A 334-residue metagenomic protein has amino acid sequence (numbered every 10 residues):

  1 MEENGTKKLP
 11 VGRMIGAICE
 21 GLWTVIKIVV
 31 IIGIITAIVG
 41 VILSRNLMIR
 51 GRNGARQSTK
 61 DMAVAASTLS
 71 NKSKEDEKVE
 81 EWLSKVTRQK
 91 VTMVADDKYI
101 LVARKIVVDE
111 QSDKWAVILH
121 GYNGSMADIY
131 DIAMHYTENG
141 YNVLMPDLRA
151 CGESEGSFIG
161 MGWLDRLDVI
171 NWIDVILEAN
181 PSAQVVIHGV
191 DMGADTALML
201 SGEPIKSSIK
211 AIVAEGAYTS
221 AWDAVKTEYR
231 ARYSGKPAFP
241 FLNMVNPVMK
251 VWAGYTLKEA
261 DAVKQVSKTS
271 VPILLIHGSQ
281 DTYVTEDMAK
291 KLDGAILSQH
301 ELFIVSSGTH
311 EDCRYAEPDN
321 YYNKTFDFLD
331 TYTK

Functional and structural regions predicted by a protein language model:
G21, I26-K27, I31-V94: An N-terminal hydrophobic leader/cap segment in hydrolases
Y122-H135, L148: The serine-hydrolase catalytic nucleophile loop
D128, I159-N180: Alpha/beta-hydrolase active-site loop
H135-E155: Conserved alpha/beta-hydrolase
M199-Y255, I304: Hydrolase active-site cap/lid region
A262, V271, T285-G294: Short alpha-helix in the alpha/beta-hydrolase fold that links the catalytic acid
K268-S270, L275-H277, D281: Short beta-strand/loop motif that positions the catalytic acidic residue of the alpha/beta-hydrolase fold
G308-Y322: Catalytic histidine-centered segment of alpha/beta-hydrolase-like enzymes
